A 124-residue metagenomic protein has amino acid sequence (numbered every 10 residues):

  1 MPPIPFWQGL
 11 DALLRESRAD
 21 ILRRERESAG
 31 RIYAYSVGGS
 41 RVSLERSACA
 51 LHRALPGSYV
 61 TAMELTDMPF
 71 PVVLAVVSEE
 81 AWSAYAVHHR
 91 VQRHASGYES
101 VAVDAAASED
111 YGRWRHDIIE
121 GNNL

Functional and structural regions predicted by a protein language model:
M1-L124: Basic, polar low-complexity surface loops/patches
